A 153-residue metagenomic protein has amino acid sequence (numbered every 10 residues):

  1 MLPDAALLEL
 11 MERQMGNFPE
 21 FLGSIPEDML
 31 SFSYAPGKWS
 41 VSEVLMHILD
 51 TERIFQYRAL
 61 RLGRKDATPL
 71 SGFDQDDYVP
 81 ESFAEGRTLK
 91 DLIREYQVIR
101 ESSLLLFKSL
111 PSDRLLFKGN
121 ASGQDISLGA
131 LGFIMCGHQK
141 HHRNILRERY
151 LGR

Functional and structural regions predicted by a protein language model:
M1-E27, L49-Y57, R61, C136-G137: Alpha-helical bundle segments that constitute or directly flank the non-heme di-iron/ferroxidase center
L2-A5, T88-I93, G129: Active-site rim elements
A6, E43, H47, D91: Conserved aromatic-histidine-acidic binding/catalytic patches
L10-F21, V79-L116, M135: Acidic/histidine-rich alpha-helical segments that form the ligand environment of transition-metal centers
E27, Q75, S112: ATP/adenylate-binding site constellation spanning eukaryotic-like Ser/Thr protein kinases, ABC-transporter
S31-Q75, L104, F117-R153: Short, contiguous alpha-helical
